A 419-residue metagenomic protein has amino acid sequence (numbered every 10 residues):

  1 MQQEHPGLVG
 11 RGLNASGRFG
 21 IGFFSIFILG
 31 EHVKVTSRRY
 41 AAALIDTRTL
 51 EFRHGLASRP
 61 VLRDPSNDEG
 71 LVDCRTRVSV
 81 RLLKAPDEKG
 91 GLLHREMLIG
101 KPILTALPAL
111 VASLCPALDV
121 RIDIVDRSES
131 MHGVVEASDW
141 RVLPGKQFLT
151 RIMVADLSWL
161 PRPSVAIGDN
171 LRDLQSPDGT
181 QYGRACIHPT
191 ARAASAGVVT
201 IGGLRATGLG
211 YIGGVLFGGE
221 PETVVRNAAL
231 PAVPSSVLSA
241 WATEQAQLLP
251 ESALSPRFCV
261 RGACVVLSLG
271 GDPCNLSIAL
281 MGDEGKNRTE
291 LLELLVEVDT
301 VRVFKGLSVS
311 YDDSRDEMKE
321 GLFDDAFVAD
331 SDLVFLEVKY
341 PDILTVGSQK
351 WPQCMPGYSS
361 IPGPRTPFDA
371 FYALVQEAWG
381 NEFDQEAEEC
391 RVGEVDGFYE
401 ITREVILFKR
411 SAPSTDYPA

Functional and structural regions predicted by a protein language model:
M1-A15, E31-K34, R39-A419: Interdomain "switch/hinge" adjacent to the Bergerat
F19-G20, F24: ATP phosphate-binding glycine-rich loop and adjacent ATP-lid/helix-beta elements within ATP-binding kinase/ATPase
